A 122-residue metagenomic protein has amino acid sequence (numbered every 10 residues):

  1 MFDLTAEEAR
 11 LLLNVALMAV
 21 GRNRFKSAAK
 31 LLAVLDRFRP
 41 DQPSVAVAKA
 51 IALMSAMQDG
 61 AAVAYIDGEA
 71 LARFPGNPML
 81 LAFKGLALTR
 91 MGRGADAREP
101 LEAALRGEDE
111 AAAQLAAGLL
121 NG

Functional and structural regions predicted by a protein language model:
E8-K30: Alpha-helical segment of the N-proximal tetratricopeptide repeat
R10, S44, P78-M79, A113-L115: Start-of-helix register in tetratricopeptide repeats
M18, A52-L53, A87: Residue-level signature for tetratricopeptide repeat
F25, D59-G60, G94: TPR-repeat structural position
F74, T89-A111: TPR/TPR-like (Sel1-like) alpha-helical repeat modules
